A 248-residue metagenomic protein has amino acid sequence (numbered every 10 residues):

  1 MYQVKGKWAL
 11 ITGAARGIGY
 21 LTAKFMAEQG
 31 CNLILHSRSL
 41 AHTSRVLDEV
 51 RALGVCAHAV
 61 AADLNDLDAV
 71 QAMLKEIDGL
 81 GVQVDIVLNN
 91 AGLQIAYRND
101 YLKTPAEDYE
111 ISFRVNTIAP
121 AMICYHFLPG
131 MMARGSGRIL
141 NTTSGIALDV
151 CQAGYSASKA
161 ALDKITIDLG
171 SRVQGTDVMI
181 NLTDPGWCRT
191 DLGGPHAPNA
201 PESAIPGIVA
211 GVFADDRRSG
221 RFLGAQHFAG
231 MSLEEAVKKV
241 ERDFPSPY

Functional and structural regions predicted by a protein language model:
W8, A15-G17, S39: Conserved glycine-rich cofactor-binding loop
Q29-R45: Conserved glycine-rich Rossmann-like NAD(P)H-binding loop of the short-chain dehydrogenase/reductase
L40-A41, V60-M73, A106: The beta1-alpha1 cofactor-binding region of Rossmann-like NAD(H)/NADP(H)-dependent oxidoreductases
Q71, G92-E110: Conserved mid-core segment of classical short-chain dehydrogenase/reductases
L93-Q94, A106, Y125, R138-A161 (+2 more regions): Catalytic loop of short-chain dehydrogenase/reductase
L102-A121, S136, L140, L162: Catalytic Tyr-X3-Lys loop
V115-A133, S171: Amphipathic alpha-helical dimer-interface segment in Rossmann-like NAD(P)H-dependent oxidoreductases
G175-T176, L182-T183, T190, G194-R242 (+1 more regions): C-terminal helical subdomain
